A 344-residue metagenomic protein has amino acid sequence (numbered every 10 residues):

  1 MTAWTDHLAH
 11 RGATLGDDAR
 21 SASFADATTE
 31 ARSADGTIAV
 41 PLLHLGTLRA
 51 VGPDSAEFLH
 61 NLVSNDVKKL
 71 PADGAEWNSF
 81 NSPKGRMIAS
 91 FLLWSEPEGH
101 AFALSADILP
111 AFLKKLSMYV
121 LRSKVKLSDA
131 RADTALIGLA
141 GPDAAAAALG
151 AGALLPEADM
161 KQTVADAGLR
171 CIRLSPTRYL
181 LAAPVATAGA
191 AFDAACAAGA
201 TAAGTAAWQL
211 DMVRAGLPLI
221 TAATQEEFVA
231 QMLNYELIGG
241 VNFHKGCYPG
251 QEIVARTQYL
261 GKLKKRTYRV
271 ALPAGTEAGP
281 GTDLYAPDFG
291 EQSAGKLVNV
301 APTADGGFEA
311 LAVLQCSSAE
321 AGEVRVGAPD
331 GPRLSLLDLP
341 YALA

Functional and structural regions predicted by a protein language model:
M1-W77, N81-S82, R86-I88: Acidic, proline/glycine-enriched N-terminal capping motif
W4-L8, L233-V241, A255-A344: Glycine-rich, small/acidic residue-mixed loop/short-helix segments
D26-D35, N78-S90, V120-S123, M160-L169 (+2 more regions): Short amphipathic beta-strand starts and helix->beta connectors
I38-A39, G46-T47, L92-A215: Acidic, low-complexity central loop/insert segments
P41-L62, S128-A145, K262-P273: Short glycine-/aliphatic-rich beta-strand segments at the starts of folded cytosolic domains
T205, D211-E236: Short, conserved active-site entrance elements at the starts or edges of catalytic domains
